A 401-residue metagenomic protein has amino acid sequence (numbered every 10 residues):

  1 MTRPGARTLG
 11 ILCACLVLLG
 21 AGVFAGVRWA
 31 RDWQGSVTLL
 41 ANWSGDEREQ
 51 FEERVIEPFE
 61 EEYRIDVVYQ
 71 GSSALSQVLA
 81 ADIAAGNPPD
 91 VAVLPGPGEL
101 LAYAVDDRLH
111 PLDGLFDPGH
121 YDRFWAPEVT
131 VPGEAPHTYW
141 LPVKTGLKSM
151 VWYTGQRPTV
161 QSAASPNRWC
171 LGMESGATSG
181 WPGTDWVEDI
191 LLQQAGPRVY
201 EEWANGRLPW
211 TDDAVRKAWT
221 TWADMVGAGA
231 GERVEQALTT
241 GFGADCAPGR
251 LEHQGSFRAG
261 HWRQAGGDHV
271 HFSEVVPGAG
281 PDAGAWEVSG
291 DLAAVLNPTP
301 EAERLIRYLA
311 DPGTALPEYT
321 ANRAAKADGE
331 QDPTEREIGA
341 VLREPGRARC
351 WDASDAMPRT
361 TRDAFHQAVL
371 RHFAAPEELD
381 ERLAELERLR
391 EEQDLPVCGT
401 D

Functional and structural regions predicted by a protein language model:
M1-E99, L389-D401: Conserved N-terminal structural module of periplasmic/extracytoplasmic solute-binding proteins
S76-P88, D106, A163-S165, A237-E252 (+3 more regions): Short helices/loops that flank or line small-molecule/ion binding pockets
P97-S149: Hinge/lid segment of periplasmic solute-binding proteins
Y139-V143, S162-L208: Extracytoplasmic/periplasmic solute-binding protein
G180, E201-A237: Glycine-centered hinge/linker elements that transmit conformational signals in sensory and ligand-binding systems
T221, V226-E301: Extracytoplasmic/periplasmic substrate-binding proteins
W286-T360: Mature extracytoplasmic/periplasmic domains
R343-D401: Conserved C-terminal helix/tail region of periplasmic/extracytoplasmic solute-binding proteins
